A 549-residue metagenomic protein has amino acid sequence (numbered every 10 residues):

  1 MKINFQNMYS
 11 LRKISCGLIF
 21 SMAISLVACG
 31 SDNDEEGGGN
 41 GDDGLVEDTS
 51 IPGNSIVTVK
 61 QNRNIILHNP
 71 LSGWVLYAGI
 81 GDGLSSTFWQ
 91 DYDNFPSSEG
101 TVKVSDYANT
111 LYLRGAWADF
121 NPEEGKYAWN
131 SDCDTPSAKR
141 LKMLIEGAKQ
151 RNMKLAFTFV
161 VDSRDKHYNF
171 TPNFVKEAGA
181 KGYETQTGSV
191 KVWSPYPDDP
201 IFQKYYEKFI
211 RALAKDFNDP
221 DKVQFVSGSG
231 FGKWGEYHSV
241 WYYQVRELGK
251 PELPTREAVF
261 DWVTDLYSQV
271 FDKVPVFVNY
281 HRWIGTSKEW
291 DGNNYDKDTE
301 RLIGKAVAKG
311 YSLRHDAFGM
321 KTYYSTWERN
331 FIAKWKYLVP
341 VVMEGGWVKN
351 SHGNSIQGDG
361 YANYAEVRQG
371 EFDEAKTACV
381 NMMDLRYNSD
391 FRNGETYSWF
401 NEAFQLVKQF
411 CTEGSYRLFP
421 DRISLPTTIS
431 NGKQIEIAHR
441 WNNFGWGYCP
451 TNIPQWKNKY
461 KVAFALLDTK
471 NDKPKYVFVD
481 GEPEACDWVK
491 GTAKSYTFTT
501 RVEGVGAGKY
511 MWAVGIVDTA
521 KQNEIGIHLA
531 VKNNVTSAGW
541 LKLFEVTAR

Functional and structural regions predicted by a protein language model:
M1-L11: N-terminal secretory signal peptides that target proteins for export/translocation
K2-I3, S21-S55: Bacterial Sec-dependent N-terminal signal peptides
D48-F95, K149, G228-G235, W241-F391: Catalytic-core regions of glycoside hydrolase
G100-T185, R256-P275: Aromatic-lined substrate-binding rim segments of carbohydrate-active enzymes
R164-G188, H238-K250, G292-T299: Aromatic- and acidic-residue-enriched segments that line the glycan-binding/catalytic groove of carbohydrate-active
G182-E247: Active-site groove signature of glycoside hydrolases
R368-L425: Catalytic cores of secreted or luminal carbohydrate-active enzymes
T412-R549: Extracellular/luminal regions of secreted and cell-surface proteins that mediate adhesion/ECM remodeling
